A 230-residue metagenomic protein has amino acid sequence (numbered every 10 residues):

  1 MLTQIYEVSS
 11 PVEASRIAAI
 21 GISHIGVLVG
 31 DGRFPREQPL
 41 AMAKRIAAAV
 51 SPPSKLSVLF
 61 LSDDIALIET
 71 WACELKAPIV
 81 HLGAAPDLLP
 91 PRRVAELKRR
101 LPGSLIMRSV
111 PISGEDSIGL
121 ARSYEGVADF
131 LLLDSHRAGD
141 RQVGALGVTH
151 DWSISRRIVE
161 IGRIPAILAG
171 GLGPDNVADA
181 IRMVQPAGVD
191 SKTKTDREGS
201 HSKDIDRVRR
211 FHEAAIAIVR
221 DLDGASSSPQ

Functional and structural regions predicted by a protein language model:
M1-L168, L172-Q230: Conserved N-terminal beta1-alpha1 strand-loop-helix module at the mouth
